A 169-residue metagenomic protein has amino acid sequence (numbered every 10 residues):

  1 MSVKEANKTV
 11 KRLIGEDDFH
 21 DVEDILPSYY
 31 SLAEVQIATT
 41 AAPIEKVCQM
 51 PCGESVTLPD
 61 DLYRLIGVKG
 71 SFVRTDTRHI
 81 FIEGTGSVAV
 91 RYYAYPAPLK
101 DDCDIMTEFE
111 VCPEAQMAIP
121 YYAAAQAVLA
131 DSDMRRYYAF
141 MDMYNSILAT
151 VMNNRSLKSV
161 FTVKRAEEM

Functional and structural regions predicted by a protein language model:
M1-K8, F72-M169: Internal mixed-charge
M1-V35, K164-M169: Short, intrinsically disordered N-terminal pre-domain segments
L32-P43, V151: Short, basic alpha-helical nucleic acid-contact segments in DNA-binding proteins and DNA transaction factors
I44-D60: Extended beta-strand solenoid/passenger and fiber regions
V56-G70: Solvent-exposed beta-hairpin/edge-strand motifs
